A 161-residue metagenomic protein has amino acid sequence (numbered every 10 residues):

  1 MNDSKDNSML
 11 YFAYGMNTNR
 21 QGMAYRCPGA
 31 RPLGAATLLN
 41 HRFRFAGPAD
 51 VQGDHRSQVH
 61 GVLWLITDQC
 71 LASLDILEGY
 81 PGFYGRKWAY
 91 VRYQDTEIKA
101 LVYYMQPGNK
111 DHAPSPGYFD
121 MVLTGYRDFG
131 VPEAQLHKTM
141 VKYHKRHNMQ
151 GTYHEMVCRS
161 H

Functional and structural regions predicted by a protein language model:
N2-H161: Glycine-aromatic micro-motifs
